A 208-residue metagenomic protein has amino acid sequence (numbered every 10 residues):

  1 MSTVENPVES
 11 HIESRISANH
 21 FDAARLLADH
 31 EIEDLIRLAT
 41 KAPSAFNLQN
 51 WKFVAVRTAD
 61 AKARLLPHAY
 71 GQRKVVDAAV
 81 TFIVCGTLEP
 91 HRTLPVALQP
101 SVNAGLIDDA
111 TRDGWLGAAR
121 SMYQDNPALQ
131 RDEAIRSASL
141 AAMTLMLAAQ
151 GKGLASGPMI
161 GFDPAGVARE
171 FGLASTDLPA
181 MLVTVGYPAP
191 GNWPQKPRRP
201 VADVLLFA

Functional and structural regions predicted by a protein language model:
M1-A208: Acidic, surface-exposed loops and disordered segments
